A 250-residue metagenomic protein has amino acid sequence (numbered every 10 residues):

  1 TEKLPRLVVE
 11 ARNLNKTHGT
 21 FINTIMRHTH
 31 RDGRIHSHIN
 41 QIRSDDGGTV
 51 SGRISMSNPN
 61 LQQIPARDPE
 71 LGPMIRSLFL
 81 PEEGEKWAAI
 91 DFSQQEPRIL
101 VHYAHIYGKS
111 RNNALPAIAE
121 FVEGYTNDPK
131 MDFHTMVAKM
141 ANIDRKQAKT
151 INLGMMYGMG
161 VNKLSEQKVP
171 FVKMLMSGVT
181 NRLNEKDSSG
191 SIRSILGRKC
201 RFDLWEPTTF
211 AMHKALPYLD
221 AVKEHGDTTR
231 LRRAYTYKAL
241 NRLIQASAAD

Functional and structural regions predicted by a protein language model:
T1-D250: Conserved catalytic core of nucleotide polymerization and phosphodiester-bond processing enzymes
